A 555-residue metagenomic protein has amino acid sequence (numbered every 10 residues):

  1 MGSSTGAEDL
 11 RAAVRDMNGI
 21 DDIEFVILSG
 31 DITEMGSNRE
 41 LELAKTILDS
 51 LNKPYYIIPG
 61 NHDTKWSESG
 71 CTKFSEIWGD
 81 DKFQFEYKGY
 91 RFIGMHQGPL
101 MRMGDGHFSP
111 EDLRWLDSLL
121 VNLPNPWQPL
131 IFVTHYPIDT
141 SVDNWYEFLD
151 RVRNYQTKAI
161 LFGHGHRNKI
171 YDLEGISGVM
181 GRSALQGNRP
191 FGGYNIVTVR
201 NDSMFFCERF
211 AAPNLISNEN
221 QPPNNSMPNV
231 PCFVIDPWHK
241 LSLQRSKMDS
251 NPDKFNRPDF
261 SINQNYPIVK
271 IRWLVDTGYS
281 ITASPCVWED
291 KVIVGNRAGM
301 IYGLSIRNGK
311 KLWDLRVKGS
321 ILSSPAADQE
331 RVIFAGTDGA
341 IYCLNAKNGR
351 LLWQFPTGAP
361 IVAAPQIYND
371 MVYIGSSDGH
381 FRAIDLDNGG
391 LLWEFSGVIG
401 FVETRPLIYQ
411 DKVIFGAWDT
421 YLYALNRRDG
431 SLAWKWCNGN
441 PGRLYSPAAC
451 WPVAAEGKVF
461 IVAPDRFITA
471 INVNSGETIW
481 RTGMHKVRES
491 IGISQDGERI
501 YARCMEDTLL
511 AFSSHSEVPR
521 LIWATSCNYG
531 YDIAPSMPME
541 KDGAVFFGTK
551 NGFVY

Functional and structural regions predicted by a protein language model:
M1-L43: N-terminal active-site segment of His-dependent metallophosphoesterases
S3-S4, E34-E40, N61-S69, L100-G104 (+3 more regions): Active-site environment of divalent metal-dependent phosphoester hydrolases
A12, E111, K169, I176-L243: Binuclear metal-dependent phosphoesterase catalytic core
D16-V26, I93, G104-S177: His/acidic metal-ligating clusters that form di-metal
K240-K270, A283: Blade/loop signatures of beta-propeller domains
N265-C286, L312-D328, L351-Y368, S377 (+6 more regions): Extracytoplasmic beta-rich repeat domains
S305-G309, N345-G349, D385-G389, N426-G430 (+2 more regions): Short loop/turn segments that connect beta-strands within beta-propeller blades
